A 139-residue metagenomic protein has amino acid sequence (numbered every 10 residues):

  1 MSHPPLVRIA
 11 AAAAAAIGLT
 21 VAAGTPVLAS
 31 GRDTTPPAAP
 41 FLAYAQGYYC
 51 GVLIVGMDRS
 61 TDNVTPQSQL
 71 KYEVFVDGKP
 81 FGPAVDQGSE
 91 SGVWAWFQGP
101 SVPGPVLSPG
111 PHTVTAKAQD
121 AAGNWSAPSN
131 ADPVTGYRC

Functional and structural regions predicted by a protein language model:
G24-A38: Proline/serine/threonine-rich low-complexity linkers at boundaries of modular beta-sandwich domains
D33, G56-P66, D120: Extracellular acidic, Ser/Thr/Pro-rich low-complexity tracts
C50-G56: Structural beta-strand segments of beta-rich domains
S60-G78: Solvent-exposed loop/turn segments flanking beta-strands in beta-repeat/beta-sandwich domains
K79-A95, D132: Solvent-exposed serine/threonine-rich low-complexity stretches and specific carbohydrate-binding patches
S101-P111: Surface-exposed, short loops/turns at beta-strand junctions within beta-sandwich domains
A122-Y137: Extracellular fibronectin type III
